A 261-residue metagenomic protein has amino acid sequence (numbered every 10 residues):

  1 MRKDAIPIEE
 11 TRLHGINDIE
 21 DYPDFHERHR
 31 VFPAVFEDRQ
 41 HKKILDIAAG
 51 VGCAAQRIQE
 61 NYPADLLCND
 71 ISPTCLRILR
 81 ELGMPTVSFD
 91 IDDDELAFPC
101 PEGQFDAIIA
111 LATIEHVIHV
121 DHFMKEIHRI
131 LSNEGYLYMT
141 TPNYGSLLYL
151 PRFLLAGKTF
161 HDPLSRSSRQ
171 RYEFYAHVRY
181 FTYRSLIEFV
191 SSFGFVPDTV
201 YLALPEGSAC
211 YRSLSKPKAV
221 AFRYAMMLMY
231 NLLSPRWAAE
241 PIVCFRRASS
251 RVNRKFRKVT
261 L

Functional and structural regions predicted by a protein language model:
M1-G103, A107-L111, M124, L202-P205 (+3 more regions): Conserved N-terminal segment of class I S-adenosyl-L-methionine
D18-I19, C53, I118-E126, Y136-L261: S-adenosyl-L-methionine-dependent methyltransferase catalytic module, highlighting the catalytic core
A112-H116: A short His-aromatic
R129: Basic phosphate/pyrophosphate-binding loop/patch that engages nucleotide-derived ligands
